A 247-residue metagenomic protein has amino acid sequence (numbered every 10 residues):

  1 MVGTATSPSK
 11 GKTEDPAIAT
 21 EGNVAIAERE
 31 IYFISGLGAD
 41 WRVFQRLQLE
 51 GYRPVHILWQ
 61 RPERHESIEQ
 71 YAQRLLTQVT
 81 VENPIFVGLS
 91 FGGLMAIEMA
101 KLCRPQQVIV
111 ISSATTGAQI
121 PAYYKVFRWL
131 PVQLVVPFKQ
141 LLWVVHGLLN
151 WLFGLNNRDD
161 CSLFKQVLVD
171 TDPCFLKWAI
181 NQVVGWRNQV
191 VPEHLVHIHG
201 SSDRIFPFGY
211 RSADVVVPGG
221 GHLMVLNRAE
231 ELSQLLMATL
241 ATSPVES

Functional and structural regions predicted by a protein language model:
V2-A5, A19-E82, V132-F138: Active-site catalytic motif of lipid deacylating hydrolases and related acyltransferases
F86-G88, I111: Short beta-strand immediately N-terminal to the catalytic nucleophile in serine-hydrolase-like folds
G88-G92, A96: Gly/Ala-rich beta-loop-alpha elbow adjacent to hydrolase catalytic centers
Q107-P137: Flexible "cap/lid" loop of the alpha/beta hydrolase fold
Q140-N188: Conserved alpha/beta-hydrolase catalytic His-Asp/Glu region
H197-H199: Short beta-strand/loop motif that positions the catalytic acidic residue of the alpha/beta-hydrolase fold
S201-F206, H222-L223: Acidic catalytic loop of the alpha/beta-hydrolase fold
G220-L235: Catalytic histidine-centered segment of alpha/beta-hydrolase-like enzymes
